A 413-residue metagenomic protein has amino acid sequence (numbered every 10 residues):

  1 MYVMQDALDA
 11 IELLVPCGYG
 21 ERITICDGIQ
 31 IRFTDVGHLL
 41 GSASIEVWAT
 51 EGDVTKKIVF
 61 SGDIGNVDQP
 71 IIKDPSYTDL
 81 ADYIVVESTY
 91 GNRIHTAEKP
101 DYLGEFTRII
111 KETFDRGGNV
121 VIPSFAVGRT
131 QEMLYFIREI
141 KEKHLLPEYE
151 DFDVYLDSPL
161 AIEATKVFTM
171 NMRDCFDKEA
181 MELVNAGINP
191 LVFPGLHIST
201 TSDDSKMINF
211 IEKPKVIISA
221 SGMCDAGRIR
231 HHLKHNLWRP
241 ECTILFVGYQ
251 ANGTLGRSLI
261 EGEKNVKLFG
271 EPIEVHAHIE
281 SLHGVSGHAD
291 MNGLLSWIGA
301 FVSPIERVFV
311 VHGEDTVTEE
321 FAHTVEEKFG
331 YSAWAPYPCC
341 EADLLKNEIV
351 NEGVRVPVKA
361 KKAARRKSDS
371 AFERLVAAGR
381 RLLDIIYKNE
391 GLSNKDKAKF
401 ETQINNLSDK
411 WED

Functional and structural regions predicted by a protein language model:
M1-E132, F136-D153, D174: His/Asp/Glu-rich metal-coordinating catalytic cores of metallo-dependent phosphodiesterases/hydrolases acting on
G28-F33, V167-C175, L295, L345-P357: Short, surface-exposed amphipathic charged segments that create phosphate/polyanion-binding patches used for binding
L39, G62-I64, S88-T89, F125-V127 (+5 more regions): Active-site metal-binding loops of divalent metal-dependent hydrolases
P70-V85, R173-E179, Q250-H276: Short, compositionally biased "basic patch" segments
T107-L255, V266-K267, V317-E319, T324-K328 (+2 more regions): Hard-cation-handling environments
V121, R307-V311: Short glycine-rich phosphate-binding loop at a beta-alpha junction
K267-I298: Generic long, charged, amphipathic alpha-helical segments
C339-A398: Charged, amphipathic alpha-helical linkers/stalks
